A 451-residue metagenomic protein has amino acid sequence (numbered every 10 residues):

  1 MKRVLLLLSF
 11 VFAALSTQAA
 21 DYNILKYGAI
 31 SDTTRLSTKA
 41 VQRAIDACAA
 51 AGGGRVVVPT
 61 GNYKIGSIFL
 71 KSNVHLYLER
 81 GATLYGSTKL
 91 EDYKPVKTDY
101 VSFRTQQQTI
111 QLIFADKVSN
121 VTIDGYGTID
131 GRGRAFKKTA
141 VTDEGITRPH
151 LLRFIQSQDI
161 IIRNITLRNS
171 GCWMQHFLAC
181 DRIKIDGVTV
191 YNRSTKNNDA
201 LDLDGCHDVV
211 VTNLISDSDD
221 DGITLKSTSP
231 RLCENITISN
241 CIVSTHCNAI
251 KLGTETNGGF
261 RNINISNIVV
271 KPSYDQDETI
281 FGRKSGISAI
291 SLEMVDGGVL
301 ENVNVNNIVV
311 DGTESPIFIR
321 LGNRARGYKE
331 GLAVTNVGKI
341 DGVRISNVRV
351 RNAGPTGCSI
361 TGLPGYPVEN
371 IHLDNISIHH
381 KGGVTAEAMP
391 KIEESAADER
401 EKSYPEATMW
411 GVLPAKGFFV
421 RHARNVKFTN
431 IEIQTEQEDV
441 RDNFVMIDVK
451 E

Functional and structural regions predicted by a protein language model:
V4-A13: Sec-dependent N-terminal signal peptides
L8, Q18-E451: Extracellular/periplasmic carbohydrate-active domains that bind, remodel, or depolymerize complex polysaccharides
